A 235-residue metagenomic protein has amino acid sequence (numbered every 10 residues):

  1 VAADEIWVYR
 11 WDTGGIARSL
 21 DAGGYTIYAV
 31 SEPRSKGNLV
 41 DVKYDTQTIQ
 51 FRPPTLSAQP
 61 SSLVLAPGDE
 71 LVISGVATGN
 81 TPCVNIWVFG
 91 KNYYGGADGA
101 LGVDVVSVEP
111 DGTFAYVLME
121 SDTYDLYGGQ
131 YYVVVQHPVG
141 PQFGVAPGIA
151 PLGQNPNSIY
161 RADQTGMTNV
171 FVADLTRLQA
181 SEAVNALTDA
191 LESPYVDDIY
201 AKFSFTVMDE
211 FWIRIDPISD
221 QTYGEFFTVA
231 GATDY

Functional and structural regions predicted by a protein language model:
V1-Y235: Extended, solvent-exposed regions of the mature portions of secreted/cell-surface glycoproteins
